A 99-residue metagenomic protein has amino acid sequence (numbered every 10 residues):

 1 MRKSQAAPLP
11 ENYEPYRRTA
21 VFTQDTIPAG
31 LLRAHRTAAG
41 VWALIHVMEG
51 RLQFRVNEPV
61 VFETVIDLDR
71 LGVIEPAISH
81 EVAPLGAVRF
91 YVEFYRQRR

Functional and structural regions predicted by a protein language model:
M1-T37: A short, N-terminal "cap"/entry segment at the start of jelly-roll beta-barrel domains of the cupin/DSBH fold
L31-A39, R55-V56, E63-V65, V82-P84: Short histidine-centered beta-strand/loop micro-motifs that create catalytic or ligand/metal-coordination sites
A39-F54: Short, conserved beta-strand element in jelly-roll/cupin
H46, R55, V73, Y91: Short, conserved beta-strand segments within well-ordered enzyme catalytic domains that often line or immediately flank
E49-Q53, P59-V60, R98: Short, charged/polar surface micro-motifs in flexible loops or helix N-caps
P59-A77: Short acidic-glycine-tyrosine-enriched beta hairpin
P76-R99: Ligand-binding loop in jelly-roll beta-barrel domains
